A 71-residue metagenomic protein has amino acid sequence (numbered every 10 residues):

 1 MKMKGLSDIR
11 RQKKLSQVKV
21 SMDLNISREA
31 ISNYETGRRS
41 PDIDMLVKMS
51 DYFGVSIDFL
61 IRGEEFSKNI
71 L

Functional and structural regions predicted by a protein language model:
K4-D23: Short basic helix-loop element that most often maps to the first helix and adjoining turn of HTH DNA-binding modules
G5, S16, D42-M45, S56: Residues that mark the N-terminal boundary/hinge immediately upstream of a DNA-recognition element
D8, Q12, N33, F59-L71: Short, charged recognition helix plus adjacent turn of helix-turn-helix-like nucleic-acid-binding domains
N25, D44-F59: DNA major-groove recognition helix of helix-turn-helix/homeodomain DNA-binding modules
N25-S40: Recognition helix of helix-turn-helix/homeodomain-like DNA-binding domains that insert into the DNA major groove
R38-D51, E64-S67: Short, basic-rich loop-to-helix N-cap that marks the start of a DNA-contacting helix
